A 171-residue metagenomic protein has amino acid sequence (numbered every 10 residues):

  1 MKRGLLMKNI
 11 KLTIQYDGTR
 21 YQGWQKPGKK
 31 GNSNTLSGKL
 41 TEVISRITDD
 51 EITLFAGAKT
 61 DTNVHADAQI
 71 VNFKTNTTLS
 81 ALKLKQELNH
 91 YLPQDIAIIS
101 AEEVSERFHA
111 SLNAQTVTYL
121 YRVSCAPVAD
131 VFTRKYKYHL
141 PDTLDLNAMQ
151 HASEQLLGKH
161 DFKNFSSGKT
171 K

Functional and structural regions predicted by a protein language model:
K2-K171: Structured-RNA-binding interfaces characteristic of tRNA pseudouridine synthases
